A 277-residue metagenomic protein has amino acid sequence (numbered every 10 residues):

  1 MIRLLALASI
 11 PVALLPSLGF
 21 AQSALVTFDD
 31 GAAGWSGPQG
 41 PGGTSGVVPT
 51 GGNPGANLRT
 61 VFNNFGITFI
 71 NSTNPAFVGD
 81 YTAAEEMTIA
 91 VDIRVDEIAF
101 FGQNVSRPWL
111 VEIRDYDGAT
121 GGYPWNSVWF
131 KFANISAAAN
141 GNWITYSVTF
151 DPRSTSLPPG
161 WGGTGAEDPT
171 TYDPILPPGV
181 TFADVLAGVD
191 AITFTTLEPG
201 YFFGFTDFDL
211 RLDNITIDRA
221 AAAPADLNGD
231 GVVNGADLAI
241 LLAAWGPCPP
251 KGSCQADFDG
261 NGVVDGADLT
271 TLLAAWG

Functional and structural regions predicted by a protein language model:
M1-Q22: Sec-dependent, cleavable N-terminal signal peptides
G19-A21, A220-G277: Cellulosome-associated attachment modules in secreted, modular CAZymes
S23-N63: Extracellular glycan-recognition surfaces and repeat-rich motifs
G31-G34, P152-S156, P199, A221-A222 (+2 more regions): Acidic glycine-/aspartate-rich tracts in secreted/extracellular proteins
G52-D80: Surface-exposed, low-complexity/disordered Ser/Thr/Gly/Pro/Asn-rich loops and linkers
F69-N71, A83, T88-P169, F208-L210 (+1 more regions): Extracellular ligand-binding interfaces
D184-F194: Noncatalytic modules at the cell exterior or secretory-pathway interfaces, chiefly beta-strand-rich lectin/adhesion
D184-L186, P199-R219: Extracellular carbohydrate recognition
